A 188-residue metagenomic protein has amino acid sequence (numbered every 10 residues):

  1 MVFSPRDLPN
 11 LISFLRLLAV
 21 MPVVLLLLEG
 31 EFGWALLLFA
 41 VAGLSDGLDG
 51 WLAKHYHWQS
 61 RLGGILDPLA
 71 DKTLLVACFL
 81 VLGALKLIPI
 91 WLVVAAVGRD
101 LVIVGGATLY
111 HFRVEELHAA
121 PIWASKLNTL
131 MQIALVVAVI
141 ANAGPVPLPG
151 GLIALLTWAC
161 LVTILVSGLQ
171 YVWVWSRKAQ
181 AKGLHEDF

Functional and structural regions predicted by a protein language model:
M1-F188: Alpha-helical transmembrane bundles and membrane-interface segments of multipass inner-membrane proteins
